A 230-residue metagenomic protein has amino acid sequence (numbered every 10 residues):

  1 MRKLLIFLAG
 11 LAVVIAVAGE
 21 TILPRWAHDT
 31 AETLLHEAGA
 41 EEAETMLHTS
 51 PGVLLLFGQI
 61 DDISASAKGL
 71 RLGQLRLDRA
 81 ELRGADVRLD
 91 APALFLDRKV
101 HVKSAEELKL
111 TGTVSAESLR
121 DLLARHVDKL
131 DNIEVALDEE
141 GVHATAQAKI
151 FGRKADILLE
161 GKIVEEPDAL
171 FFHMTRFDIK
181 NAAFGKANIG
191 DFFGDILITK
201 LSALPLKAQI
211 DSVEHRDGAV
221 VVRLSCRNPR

Functional and structural regions predicted by a protein language model:
L4-E20: Hydrophobic membrane-insertion alpha-helices, especially the h-region of bacterial N-terminal signal peptides
A16-S50: N-terminal amphipathic/hydrophobic interface segments
A40-I133, L137-I150: N-terminal beta-strand/beta-hairpin edge segment
Q59-I60, V164-A169, G218: Short, solvent-exposed coil/turn segments at beta-strand boundaries
V114-G190, G194: Soluble extracytoplasmic domains of inner/organellar membrane proteins
F184-R230: Extracytoplasmic/luminal low-complexity segments enriched in Pro/Gly and acidic/polar residues that act as flexible
